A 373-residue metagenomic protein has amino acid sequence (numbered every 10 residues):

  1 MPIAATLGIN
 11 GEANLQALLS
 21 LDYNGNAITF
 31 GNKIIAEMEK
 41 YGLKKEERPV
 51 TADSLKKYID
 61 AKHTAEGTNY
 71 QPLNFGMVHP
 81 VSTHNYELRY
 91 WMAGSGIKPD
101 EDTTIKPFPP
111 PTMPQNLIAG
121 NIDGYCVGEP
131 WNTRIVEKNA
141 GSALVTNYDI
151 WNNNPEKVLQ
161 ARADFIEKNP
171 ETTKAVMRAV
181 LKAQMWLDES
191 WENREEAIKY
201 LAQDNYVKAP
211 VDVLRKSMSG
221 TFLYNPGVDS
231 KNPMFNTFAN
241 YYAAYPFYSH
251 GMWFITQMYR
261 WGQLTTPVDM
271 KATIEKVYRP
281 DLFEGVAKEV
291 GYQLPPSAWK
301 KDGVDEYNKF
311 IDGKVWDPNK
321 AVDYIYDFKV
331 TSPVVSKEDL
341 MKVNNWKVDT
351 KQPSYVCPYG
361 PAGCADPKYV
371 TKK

Functional and structural regions predicted by a protein language model:
M1, E101-A143, R162, K199-S217 (+1 more regions): Ligand-binding pocket segment of bilobal, Venus flytrap-like solute-binding proteins
M1-P107, A119-T133, A140-N153, P318: Short, glycine-/small- and polar/acidic-enriched structural segments that line small-molecule recognition paths
A5-G8, L117, I166-E167, L187-W191: Hydrophobic residues in alpha-helical segments
N26-M38, P155-E171, W186: A bilobed periplasmic-binding-protein/Venus flytrap-type ligand-binding module shared by bacterial periplasmic
H84-E87, P109, M113, V127 (+5 more regions): Internal, well-ordered alpha-helical segments in soluble enzyme and binding-protein domains
N153-N154, E196: Short gly/pro-enriched beta-turn/loop segments at secondary-structure junctions
K168-G285: Secondary-structure end/capping motifs
M252-K373: Conserved C-terminal helix/tail region of periplasmic/extracytoplasmic solute-binding proteins
